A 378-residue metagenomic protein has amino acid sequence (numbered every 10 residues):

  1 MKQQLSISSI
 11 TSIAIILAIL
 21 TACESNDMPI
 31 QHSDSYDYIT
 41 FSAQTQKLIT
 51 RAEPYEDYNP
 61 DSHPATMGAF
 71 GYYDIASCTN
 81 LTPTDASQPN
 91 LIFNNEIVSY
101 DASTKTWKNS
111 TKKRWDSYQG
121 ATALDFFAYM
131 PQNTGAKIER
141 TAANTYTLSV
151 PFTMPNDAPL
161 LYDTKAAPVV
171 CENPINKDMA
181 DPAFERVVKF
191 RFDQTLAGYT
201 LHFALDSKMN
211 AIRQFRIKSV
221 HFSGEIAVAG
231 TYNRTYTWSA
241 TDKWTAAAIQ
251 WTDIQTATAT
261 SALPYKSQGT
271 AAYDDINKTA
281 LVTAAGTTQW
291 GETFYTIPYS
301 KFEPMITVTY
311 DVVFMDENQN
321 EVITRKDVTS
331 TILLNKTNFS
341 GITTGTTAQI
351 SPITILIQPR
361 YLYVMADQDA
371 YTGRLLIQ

Functional and structural regions predicted by a protein language model:
M1-T11: Bacterial N-terminal signal peptides that target proteins for export
S6-I7, A271, P352: Intrinsic structural disorder/low-complexity segments
I19-A22: C-terminal motif of bacterial Sec signal peptides marking the signal peptidase cleavage site
S25-R216, H221-G224, A259, P264 (+4 more regions): Short, low-hydrophobicity acidic/polar segments
W107-N109, W244, W251, R325: Tryptophan-centered short beta-strand motifs
R213-Y265: Cell-envelope/extracellular anchoring and linker segments
A259, P264-S330, L334: Extended serine/threonine-enriched, polar tracts that run as long, contiguous segments within proteins
